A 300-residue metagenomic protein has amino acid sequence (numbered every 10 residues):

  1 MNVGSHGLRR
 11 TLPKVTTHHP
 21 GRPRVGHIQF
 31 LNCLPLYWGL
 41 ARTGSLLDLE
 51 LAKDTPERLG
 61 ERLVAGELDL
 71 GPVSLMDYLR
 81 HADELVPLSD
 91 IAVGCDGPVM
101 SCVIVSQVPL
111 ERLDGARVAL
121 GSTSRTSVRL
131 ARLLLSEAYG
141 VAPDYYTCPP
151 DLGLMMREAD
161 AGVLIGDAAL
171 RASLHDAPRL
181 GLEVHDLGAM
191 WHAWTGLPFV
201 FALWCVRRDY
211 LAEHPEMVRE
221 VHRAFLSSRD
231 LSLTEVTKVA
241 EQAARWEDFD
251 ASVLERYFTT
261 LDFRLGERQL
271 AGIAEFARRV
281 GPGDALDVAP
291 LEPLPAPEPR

Functional and structural regions predicted by a protein language model:
T17-R42, K53, M100-M155, A159-D160 (+2 more regions): Bilobed "Venus flytrap"/periplasmic-binding protein-like clamshell domains and structurally analogous long
L31-N32, T55-P56, E67-E84, S89-I91 (+3 more regions): Beta->alpha turn/N-cap motifs
L47, V64-V73, G140, R157-L164: Alpha-to-beta junction loops
L47-R58: A short beta-strand-loop structural module common to alpha/beta enzyme folds
G94-V103, P178-Y210, V253, R264 (+1 more regions): Periplasmic-binding protein-like
T147-Q242: Pocket-lining segment of extracytoplasmic ligand-binding domains
L211-R279: Secondary-structure end/capping motifs
